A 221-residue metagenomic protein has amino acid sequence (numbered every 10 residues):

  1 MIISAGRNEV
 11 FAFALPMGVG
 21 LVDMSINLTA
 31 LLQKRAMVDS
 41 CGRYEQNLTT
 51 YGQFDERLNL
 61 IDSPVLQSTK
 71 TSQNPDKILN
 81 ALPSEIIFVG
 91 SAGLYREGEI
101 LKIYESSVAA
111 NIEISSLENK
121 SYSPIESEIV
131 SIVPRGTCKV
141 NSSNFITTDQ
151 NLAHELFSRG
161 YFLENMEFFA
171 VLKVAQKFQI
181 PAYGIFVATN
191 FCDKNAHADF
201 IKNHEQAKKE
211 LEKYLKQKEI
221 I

Functional and structural regions predicted by a protein language model:
N8-A36, Y51, D62, S68 (+1 more regions): Glycine-rich phosphate- or other oxyanion-binding loops that anchor nucleotides, phosphorylated ligands
A36-M37, Q46: Ser/Thr/Pro/Gly-rich low-complexity, intrinsically disordered segments
Y44-N47, Y51-F54: Aromatic (phenylalanine/tyrosine) cluster motif
